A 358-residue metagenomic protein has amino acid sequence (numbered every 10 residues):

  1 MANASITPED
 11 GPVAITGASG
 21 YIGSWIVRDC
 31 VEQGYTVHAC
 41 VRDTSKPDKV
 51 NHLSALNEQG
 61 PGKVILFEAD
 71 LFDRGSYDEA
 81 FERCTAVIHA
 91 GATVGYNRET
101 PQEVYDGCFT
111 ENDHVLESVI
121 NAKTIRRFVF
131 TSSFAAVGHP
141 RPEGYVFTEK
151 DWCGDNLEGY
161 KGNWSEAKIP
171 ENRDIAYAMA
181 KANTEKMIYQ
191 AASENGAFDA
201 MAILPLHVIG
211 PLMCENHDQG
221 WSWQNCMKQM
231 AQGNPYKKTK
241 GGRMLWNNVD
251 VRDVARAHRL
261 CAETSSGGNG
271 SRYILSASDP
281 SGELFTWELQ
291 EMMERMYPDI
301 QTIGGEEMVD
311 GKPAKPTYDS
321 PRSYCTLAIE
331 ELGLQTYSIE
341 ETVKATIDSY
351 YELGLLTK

Functional and structural regions predicted by a protein language model:
N3, T7-T36, C40: N-terminal Rossmann NAD(P)H-binding glycine-rich loop of SDR-like oxidoreductase domains
T44-T110, I120: NAD(P)H-binding glycine-rich loop region in Rossmannoid oxidoreductase-like domains and their noncatalytic homologs
H89, R98-A176, M201: Conserved Rossmann-fold NAD(P)-dependent oxidoreductase catalytic core, especially the SDR/UDP-sugar
S132, T184-L212: Conserved beta-loop-beta element that borders a ligand/cofactor-binding pocket
E194-F198, G210-M227, C261-Y273: Glycine/proline-rich active-site loop of Rossmann-fold NAD(P)-dependent oxidoreductases
M227-Y273: Alpha-helical substrate-binding/gating segment
R256-P313, A345-Y350, G354-K358: Mid/C-terminal beta-alpha module of Rossmann-like enzyme folds, strongest in SDR-family dehydrogenases/epimerases
K312-L334: Conserved C-terminal active-site "lid" loop/helix of NAD(P)H-dependent oxidoreductases that clamps the redox cofactor
